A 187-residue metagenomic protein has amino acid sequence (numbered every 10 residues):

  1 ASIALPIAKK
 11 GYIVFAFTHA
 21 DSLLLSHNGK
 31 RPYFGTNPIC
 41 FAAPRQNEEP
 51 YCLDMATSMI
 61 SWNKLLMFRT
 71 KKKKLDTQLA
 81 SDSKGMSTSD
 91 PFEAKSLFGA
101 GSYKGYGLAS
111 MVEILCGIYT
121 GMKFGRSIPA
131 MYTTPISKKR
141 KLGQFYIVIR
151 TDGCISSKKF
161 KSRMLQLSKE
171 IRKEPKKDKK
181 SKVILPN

Functional and structural regions predicted by a protein language model:
A1-P6, R126: N-terminal intrinsically disordered, cationic/polar leader segments that include organellar targeting peptides
H19-A20: Short, ordered loop/turn segments at secondary-structure junctions
L23-F92: Phosphate/diphosphate-binding glycine-rich loops and adjacent basic-rich segments that engage nucleotide
N63, T70-R126, M131: Secondary-shell segments that build the walls of catalytic and ion/ligand-binding clefts
F124-N187: Catalytic-core signal marking the mid-to-C-terminal active-site face
